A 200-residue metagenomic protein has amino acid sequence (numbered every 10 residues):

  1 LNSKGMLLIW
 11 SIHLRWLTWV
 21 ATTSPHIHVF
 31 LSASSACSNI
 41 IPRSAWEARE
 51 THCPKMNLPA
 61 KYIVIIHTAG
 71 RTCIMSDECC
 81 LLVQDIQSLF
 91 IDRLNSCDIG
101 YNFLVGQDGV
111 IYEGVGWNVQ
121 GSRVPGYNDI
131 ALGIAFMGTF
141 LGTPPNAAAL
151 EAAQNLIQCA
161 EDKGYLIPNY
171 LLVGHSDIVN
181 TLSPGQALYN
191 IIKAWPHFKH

Functional and structural regions predicted by a protein language model:
N2-T68, G106-S122, Y127-H200: Basic/polar, cationic surfaces and motifs that engage anionic cell-wall and phosphate/carboxylate ligands
C37, C53, C73, C79-C80 (+2 more regions): Cysteine-centric signal of extracytoplasmic or virion-exposed proteins
N57-I91: Active-site acidic/histidine clusters and adjacent loop/turn architecture that either coordinate catalytic ions
I86, F90-I99, Q107: Glycine-/small-residue-enriched capping loops at alpha/beta junctions
